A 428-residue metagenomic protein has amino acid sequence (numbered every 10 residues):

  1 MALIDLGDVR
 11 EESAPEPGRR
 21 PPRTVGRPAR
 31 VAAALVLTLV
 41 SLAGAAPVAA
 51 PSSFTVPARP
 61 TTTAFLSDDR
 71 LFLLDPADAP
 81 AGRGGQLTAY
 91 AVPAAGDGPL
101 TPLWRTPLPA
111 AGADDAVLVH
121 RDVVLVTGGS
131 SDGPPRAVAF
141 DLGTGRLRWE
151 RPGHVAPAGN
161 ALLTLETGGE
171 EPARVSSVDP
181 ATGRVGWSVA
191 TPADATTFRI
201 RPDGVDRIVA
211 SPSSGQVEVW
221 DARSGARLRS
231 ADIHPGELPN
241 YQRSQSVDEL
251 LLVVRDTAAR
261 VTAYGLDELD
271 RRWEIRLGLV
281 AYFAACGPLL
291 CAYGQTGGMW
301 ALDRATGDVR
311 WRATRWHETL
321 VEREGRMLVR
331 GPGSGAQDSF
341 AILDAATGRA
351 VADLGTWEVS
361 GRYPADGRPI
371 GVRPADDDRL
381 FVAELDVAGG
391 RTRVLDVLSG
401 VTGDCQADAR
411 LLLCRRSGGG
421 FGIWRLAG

Functional and structural regions predicted by a protein language model:
M1-G428: Secretory-pathway ectodomains
